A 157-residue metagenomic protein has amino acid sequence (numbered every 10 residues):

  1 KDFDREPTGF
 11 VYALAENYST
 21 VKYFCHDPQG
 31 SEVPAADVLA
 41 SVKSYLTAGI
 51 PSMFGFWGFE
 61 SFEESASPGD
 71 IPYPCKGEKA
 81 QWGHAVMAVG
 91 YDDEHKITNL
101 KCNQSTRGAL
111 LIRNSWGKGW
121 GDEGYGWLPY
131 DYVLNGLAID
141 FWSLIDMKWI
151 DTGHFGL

Functional and structural regions predicted by a protein language model:
K1-R113, K118-L157: Predominantly the structural core of cysteine protease catalytic domains
